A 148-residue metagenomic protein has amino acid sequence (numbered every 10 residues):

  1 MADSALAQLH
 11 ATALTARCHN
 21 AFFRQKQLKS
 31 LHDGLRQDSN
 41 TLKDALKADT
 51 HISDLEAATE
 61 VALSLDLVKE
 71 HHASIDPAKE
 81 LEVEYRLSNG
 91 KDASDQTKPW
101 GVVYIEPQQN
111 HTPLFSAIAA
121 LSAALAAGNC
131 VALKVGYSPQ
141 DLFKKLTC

Functional and structural regions predicted by a protein language model:
M1-K98: N-terminal Rossmann-like NAD(P)+-binding subdomain of aldehyde/semialdehyde dehydrogenases
R86-C148: Rossmann-like NAD(P) dinucleotide-binding subdomain of oxidoreductase/dehydrogenase enzymes
